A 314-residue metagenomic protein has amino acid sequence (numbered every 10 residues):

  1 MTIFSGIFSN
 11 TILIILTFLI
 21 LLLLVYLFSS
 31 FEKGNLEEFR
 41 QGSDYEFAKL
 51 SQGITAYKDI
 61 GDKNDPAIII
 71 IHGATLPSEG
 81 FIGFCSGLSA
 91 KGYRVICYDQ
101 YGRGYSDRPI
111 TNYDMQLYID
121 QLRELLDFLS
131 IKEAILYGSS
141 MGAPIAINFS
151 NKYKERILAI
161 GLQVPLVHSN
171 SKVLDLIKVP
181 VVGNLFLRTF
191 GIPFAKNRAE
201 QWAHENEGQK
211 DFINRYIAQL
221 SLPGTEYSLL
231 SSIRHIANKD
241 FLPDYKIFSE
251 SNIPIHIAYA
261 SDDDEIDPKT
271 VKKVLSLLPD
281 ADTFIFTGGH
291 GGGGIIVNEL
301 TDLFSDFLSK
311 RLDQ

Functional and structural regions predicted by a protein language model:
T2-P66, A90-Y93, K132, L242 (+1 more regions): Alpha/beta-hydrolase fold catalytic core
S51, A90, C97-Y137: Active-site loop/oxyanion-hole signature of alpha/beta-hydrolase fold enzymes
D59-Y105: Conserved HGGG/HGGXW glycine-rich cap/lid loop of the alpha/beta-hydrolase fold
N151, L158-R188: Flexible "cap/lid" loop of the alpha/beta hydrolase fold
V173-L174, T189-S249: Conserved alpha/beta-hydrolase catalytic His-Asp/Glu region
I236, S261-I266, G291: Acidic catalytic loop of the alpha/beta-hydrolase fold
S251, I257-Y259: Short beta-strand/loop motif that positions the catalytic acidic residue of the alpha/beta-hydrolase fold
D280-Q314: Catalytic active-site module of serine/aspartate enzymes centered on a nucleophile-bearing elbow/loop
